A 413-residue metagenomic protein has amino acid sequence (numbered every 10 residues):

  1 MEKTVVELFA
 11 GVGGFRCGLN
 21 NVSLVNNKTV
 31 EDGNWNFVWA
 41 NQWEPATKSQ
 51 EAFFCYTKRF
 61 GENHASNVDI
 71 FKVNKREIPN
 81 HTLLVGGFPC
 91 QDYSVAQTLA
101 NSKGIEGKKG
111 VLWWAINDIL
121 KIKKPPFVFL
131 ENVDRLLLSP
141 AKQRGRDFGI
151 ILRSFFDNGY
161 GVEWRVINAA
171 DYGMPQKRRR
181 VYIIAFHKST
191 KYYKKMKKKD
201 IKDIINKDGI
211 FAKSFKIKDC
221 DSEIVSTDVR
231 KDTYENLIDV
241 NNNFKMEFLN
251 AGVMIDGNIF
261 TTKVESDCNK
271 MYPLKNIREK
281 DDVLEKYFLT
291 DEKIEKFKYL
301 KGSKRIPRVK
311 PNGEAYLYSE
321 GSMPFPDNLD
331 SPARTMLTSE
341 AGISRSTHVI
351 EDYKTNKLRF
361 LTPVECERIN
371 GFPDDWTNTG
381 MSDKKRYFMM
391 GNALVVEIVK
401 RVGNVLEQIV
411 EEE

Functional and structural regions predicted by a protein language model:
M1-F127, V133-F148, F156: Core alpha/beta nucleotide-donor-binding catalytic domains of modification enzymes
V5, R178-R180, S331-A333: Extracellular structured ligand-interaction cores
L8, D221, S226-T227, R359 (+1 more regions): Short conserved micro-motifs on helix faces and helix-strand junctions that flank and scaffold key functional residues
F9, E44-P45, I70, D134 (+5 more regions): Short, flexible loop/turn elements at secondary-structure junctions
G13, Q91, T190-Y192, A341-S346: Short, acidic Gly/Pro/Ser/Thr-rich loop/turn segments
V73-H81, Y93-F325: Class I S-adenosyl-L-methionine
V253-E413: C-terminal target-recognition/interaction regions appended to catalytic cores
